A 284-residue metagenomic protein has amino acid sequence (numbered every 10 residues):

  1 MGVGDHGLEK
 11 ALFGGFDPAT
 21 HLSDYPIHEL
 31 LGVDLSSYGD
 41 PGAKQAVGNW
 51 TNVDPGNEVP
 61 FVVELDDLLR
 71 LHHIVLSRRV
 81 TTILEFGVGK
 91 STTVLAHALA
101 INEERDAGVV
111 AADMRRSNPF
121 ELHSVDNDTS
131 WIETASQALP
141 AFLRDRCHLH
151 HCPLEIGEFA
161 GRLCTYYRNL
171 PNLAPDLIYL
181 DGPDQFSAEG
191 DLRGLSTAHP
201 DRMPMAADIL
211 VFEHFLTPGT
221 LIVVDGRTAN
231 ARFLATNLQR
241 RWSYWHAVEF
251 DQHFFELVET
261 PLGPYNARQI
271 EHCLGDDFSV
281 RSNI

Functional and structural regions predicted by a protein language model:
M1-E64: Rossmann-like AdoMet
D66-R79, A206-L210: Conserved alpha-helix/loop element of class I SAM-dependent methyltransferases that forms part of the SAM/SAH-binding
R79-G89: Conserved class I S-adenosyl-L-methionine
T92-A96: Conserved SAM-dependent methyltransferase scaffold
E103, N118-F120, T217-T220: A short helix->loop->beta-strand "cap" motif at the edges of active sites that frequently abuts
D106-M114, P119-D126: Conserved SAM-binding motif I beta-strand of class I
D128-A174: S-adenosyl-L-methionine
D184-I284: C-terminal substrate-binding/active-site "lid" region of AdoMet-derived donor-dependent transferases
